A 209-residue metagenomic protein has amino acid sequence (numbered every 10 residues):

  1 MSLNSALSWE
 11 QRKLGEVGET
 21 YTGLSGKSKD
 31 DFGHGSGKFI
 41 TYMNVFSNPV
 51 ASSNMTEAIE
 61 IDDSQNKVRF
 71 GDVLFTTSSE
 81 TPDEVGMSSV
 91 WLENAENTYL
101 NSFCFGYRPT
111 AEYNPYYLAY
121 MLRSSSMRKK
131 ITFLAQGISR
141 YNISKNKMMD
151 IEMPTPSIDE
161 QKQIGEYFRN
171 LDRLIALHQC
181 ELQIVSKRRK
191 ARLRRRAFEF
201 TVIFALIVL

Functional and structural regions predicted by a protein language model:
M1-K13, L118, E152-A191: Amphipathic alpha-helical segments
L3-L24, A205-L209: Non-catalytic DNA-recognition/assembly elements of restriction-modification systems
G15-S28, M43-V73: Sequence-specific dsDNA recognition surfaces
S25-S28, T98-F103, A135-K162: A short glycine-rich beta-alpha junction/loop motif
F46-E60, V73-L100, Y116-Y120, K129-F133: Short, ligand-facing micro-motifs at secondary-structure edges
T56-I59, F105-P109, D150-M153: Short, well-ordered beta-strand elements within core beta-sheets of diverse protein domains
